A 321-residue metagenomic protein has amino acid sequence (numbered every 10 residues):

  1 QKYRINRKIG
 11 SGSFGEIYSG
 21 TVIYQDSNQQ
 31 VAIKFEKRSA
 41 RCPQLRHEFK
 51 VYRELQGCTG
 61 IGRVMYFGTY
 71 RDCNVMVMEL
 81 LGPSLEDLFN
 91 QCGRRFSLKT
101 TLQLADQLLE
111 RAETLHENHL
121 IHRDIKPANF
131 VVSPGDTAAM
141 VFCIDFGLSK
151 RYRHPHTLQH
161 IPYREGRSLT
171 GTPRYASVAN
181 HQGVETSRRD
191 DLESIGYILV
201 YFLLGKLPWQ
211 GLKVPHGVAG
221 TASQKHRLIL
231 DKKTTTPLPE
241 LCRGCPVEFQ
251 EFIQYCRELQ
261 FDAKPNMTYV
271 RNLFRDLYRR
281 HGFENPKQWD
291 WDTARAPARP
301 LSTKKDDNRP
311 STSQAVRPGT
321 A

Functional and structural regions predicted by a protein language model:
E16: Conserved N-lobe ATP-binding subsite of Hanks-type protein kinase domains, especially the beta3 VAIK lysine
G20-R46: ATP-binding glycine-rich loop module of kinase domains
R63-N74: Short beta-strand micro-motifs within the conserved protein kinase catalytic domain, predominantly in the N-lobe
L81-Q91: Structural motif in protein kinase domains
L104-A105: Activation segment signature within eukaryotic-like protein kinase domains
H116-P134: Catalytic-loop of the protein kinase fold
S133-T170: Activation segment/activation loop of eukaryotic-type protein kinase catalytic domains
V178-R243: Conserved C-lobe activation region of Hanks-type protein kinase-like domains
